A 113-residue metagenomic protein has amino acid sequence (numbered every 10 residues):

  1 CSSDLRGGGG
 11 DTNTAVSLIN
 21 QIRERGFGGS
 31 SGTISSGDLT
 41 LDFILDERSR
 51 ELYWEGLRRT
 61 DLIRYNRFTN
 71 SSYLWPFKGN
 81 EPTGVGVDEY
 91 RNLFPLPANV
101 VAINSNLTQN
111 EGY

Functional and structural regions predicted by a protein language model:
C1-S2: Short, small-residue-biased leader/transition segments that mark boundaries at the very start of proteins
G7-T14: Structural helix-adjacent loops and short alpha-helical linkers that scaffold large soluble proteins
R23, T33-Y113: Long, intrinsically disordered, low-complexity segments
S30: Catalytic cores of carbohydrate-active enzymes
